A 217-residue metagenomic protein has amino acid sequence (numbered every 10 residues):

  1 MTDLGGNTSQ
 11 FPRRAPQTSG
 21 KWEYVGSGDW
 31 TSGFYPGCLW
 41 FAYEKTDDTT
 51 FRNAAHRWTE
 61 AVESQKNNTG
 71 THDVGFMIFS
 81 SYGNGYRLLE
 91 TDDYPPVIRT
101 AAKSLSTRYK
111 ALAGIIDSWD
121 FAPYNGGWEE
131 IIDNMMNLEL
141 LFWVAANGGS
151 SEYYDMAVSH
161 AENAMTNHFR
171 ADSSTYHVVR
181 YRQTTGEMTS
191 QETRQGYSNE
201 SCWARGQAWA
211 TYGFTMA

Functional and structural regions predicted by a protein language model:
M1-A217: Glycan-recognition and catalytic cores of secretory/periplasmic carbohydrate-active enzymes
